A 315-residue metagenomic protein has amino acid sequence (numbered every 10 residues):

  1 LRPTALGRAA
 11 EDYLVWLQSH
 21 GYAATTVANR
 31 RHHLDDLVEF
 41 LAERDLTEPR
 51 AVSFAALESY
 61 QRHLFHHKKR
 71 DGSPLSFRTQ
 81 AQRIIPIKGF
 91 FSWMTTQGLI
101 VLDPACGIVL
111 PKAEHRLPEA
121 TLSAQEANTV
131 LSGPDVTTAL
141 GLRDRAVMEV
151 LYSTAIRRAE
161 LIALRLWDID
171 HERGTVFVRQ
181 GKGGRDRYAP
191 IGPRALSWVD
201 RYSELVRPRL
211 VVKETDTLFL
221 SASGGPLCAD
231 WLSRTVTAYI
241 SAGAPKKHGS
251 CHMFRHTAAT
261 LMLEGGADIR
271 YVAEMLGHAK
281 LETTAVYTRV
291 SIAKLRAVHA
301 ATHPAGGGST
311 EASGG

Functional and structural regions predicted by a protein language model:
L1-G315: Conserved catalytic core of the tyrosine transesterase superfamily
